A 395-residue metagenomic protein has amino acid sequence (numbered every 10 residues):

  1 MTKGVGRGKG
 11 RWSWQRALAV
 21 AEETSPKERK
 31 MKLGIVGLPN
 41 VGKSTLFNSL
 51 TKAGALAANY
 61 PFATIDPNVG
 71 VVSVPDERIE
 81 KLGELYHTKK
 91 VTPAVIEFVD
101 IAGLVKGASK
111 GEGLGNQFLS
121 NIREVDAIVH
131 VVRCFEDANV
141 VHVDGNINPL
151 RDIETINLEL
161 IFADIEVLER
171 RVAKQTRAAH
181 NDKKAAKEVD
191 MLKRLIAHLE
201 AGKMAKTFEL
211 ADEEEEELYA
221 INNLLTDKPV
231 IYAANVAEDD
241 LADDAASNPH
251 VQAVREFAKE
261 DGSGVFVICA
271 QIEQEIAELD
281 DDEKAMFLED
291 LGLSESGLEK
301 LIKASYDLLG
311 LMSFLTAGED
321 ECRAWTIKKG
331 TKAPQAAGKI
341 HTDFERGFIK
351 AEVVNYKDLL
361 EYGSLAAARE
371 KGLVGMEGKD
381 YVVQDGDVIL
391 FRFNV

Functional and structural regions predicted by a protein language model:
K3-V36, V41, F47, K174-V382 (+2 more regions): C-terminal-of-GTPase-core extension/linker across diverse P-loop GTPases
W12-E112, N116-D137: Conserved G1/Walker A P-loop phosphate-binding module
V36, F62, P67-G70, E77-I79 (+15 more regions): Short capping/connector residues at structural and topological boundaries
G42-F47, P75-H87, G115-N139, R151-L160 (+4 more regions): Phosphate-binding glycine-rich loops and adjacent basic patches that engage nucleotide phosphates, nucleic-acid
A53-P61, N68-G70, R78-K81, K110 (+9 more regions): Glycine-rich, flexible loop/turn motifs
F62, D76-I79, T92-F98, E112-D126 (+9 more regions): Amphipathic alpha-helical transducer elements in NTP-driven molecular machines
G70-S73, A102-S109, R123-F162, E166-V167 (+3 more regions): Conserved Switch II/interswitch segment of TRAFAC-class P-loop GTPases
